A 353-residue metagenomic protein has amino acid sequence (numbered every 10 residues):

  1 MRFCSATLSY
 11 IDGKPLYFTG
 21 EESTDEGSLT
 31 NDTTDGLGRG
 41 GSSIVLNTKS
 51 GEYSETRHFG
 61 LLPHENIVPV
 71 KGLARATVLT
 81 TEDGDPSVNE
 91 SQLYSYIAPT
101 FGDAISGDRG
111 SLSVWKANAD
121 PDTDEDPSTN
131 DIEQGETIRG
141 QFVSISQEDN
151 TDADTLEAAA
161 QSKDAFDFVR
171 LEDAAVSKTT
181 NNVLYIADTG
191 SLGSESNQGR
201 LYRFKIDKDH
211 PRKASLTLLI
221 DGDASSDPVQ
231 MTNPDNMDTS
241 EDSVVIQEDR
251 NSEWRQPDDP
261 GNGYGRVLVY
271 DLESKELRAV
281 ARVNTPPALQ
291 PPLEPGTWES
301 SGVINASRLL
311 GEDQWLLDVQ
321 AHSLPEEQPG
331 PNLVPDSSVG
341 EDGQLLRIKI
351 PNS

Functional and structural regions predicted by a protein language model:
M1-S353: Sequence/structural signature of beta-propeller domains
